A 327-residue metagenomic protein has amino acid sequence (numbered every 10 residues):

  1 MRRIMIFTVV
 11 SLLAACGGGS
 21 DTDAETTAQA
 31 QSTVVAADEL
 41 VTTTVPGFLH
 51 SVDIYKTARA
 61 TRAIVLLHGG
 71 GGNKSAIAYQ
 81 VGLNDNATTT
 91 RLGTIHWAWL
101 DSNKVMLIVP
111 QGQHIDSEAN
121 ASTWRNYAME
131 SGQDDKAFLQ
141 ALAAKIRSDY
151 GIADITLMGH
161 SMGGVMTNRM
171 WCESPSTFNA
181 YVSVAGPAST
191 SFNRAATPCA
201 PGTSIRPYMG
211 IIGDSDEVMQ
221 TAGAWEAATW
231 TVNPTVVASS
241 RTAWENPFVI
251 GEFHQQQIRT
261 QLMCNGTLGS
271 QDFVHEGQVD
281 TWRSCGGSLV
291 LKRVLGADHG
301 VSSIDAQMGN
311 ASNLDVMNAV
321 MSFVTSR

Functional and structural regions predicted by a protein language model:
M1-I4: Positively charged n-region of N-terminal signal peptides that target proteins for export
I6-A14: Bacterial N-terminal signal peptides
C16, D21-A63, G82, T88-R91 (+6 more regions): A domain-start/cap signature at the N-terminus of enzymes
V45-D53, T61-T156, R169, E173 (+1 more regions): Serine-hydrolase catalytic machinery in alpha/beta-hydrolase-like enzymes
G112, D214-E217, G296-D298: Acidic beta-to-alpha connecting loop that harbors the catalytic carboxylate
N179-G277, W282-C285: The feature captures the conserved acid-bearing segment of alpha/beta-hydrolase catalytic domains
M308-R327: Catalytic active-site module of serine/aspartate enzymes centered on a nucleophile-bearing elbow/loop
